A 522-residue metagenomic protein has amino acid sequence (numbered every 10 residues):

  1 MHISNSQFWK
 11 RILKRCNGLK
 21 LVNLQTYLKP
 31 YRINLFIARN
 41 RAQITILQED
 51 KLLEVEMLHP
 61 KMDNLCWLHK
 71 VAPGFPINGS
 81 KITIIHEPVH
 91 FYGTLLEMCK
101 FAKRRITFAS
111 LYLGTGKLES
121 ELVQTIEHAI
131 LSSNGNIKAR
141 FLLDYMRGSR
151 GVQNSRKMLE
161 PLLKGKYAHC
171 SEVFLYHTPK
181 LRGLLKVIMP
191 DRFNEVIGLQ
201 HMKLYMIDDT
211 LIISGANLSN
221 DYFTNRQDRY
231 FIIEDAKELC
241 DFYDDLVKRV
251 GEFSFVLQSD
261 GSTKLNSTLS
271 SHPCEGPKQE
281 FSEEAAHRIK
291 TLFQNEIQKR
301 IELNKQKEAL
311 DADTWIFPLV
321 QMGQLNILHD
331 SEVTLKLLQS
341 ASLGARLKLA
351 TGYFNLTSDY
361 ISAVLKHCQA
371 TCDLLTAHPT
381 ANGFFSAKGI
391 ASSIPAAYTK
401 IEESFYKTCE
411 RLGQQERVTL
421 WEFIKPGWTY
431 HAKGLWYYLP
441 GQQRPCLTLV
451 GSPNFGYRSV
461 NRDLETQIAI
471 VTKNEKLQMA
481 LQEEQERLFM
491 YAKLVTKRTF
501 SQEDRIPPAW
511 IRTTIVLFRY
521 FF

Functional and structural regions predicted by a protein language model:
M1-M57, M62: N-terminal mitochondrial targeting presequence
R41-Q43, L47-D50, E56, P60-F101 (+4 more regions): HKD-type phospholipase D/PLD-like phosphodiesterase module
L111, A350-Y353: Structural motif
F141, I213, L349, L374-T376 (+1 more regions): Structural beta-sheet core signal
Y243-P277, Q478-F522: Cysteine/selenocysteine-centered motifs that mediate thiol-based redox chemistry or coordinate metal-sulfur cofactors
S358-I361, D373-L375, G383-S386, A432 (+3 more regions): Extended hydrophobic-aromatic, low-complexity segments
S362-H367, E465: Short, solvent-exposed amphipathic alpha-helical segments in soluble enzyme and RNA/protein-processing domains
T448-V450, I468-I470: C-terminal soluble interaction/assembly domains
